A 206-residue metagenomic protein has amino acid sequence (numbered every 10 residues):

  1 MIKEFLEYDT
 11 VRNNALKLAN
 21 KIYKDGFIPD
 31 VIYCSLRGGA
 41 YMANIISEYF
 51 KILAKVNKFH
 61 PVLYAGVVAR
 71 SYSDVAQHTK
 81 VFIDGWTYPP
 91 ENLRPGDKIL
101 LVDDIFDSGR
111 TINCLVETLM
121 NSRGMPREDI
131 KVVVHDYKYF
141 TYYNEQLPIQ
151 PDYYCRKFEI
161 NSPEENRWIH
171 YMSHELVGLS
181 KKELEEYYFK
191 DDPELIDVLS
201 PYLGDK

Functional and structural regions predicted by a protein language model:
M1-I28: Active-site-facing substrate-recognition patch
K24-G26, F50-F59, Y88-N92, M120-R127: Alpha-helix termini
F27-L36: Short glycine-rich phosphate-binding loop at a beta-alpha junction
K55-I99, D107-E117: Short, glycine/charge-rich flexible loops or terminal/linker lids adjacent to PRPP-binding catalytic cores
G66, L101, V132-V134: Structural beta-sheet core signal
E117-K206: PRPP-dependent phosphoribosyltransferase catalytic core
